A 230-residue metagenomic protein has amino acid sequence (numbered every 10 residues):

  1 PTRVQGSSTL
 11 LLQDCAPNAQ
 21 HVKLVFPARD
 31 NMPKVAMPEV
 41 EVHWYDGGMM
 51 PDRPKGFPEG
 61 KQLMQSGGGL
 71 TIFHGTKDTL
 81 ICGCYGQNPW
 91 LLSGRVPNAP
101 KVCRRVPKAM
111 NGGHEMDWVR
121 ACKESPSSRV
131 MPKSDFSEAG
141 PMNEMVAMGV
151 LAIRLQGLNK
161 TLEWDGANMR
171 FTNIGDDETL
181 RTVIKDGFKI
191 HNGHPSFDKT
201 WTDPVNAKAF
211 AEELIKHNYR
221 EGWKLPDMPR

Functional and structural regions predicted by a protein language model:
T2-R230: Glycine-enriched catalytic-core subsegment of oxygenase/oxidase enzymes
